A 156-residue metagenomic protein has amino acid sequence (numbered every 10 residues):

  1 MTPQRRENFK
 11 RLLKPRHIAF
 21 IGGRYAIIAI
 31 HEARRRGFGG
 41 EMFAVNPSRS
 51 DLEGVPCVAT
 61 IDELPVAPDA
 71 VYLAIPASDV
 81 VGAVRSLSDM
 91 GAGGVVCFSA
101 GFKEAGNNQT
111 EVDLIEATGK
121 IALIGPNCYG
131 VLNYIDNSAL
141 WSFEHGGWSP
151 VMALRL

Functional and structural regions predicted by a protein language model:
M1-L156: Catalytic-core regions of core metabolic enzymes, especially those transforming organic acids/acyl-group intermediates
